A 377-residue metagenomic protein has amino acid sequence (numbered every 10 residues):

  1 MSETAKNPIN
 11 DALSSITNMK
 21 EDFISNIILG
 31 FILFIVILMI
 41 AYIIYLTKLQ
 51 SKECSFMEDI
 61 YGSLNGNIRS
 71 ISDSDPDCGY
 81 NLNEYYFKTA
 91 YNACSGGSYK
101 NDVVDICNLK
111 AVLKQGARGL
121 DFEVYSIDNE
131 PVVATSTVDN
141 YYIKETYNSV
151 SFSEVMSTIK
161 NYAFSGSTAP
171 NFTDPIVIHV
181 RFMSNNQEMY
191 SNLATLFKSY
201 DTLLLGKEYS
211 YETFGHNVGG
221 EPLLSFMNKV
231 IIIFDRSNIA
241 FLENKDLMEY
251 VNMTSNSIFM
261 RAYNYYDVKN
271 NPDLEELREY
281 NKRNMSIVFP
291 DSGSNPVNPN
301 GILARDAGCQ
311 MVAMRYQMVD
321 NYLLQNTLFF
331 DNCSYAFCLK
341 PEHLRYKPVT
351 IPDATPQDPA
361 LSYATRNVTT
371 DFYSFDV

Functional and structural regions predicted by a protein language model:
S2-G119, S126-L205, Y209-V377: Long, acidic (Asp/Glu-rich), low-complexity accessory segments flanking structured domains
